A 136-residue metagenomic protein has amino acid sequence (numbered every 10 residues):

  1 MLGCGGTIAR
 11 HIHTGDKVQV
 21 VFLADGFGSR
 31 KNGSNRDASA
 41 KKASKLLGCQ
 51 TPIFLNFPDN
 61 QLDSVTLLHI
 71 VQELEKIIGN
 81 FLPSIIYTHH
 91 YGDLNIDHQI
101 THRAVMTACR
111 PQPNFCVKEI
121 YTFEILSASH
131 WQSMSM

Functional and structural regions predicted by a protein language model:
M1-G33: ATP-dependent adenylation/pyrophosphate-handling site
R10, T14, R30, S34-N35 (+3 more regions): Metal-dependent de-N-acetylase/amidase catalytic core
F22-L23, F54-P58: Short glycine-rich catalytic loops that host catalytic nucleophiles or stabilize transition states across multiple
K41, C49-Q50, F54-N56: Cysteine-based protein phosphatase catalytic domain of the PTP/DSP
